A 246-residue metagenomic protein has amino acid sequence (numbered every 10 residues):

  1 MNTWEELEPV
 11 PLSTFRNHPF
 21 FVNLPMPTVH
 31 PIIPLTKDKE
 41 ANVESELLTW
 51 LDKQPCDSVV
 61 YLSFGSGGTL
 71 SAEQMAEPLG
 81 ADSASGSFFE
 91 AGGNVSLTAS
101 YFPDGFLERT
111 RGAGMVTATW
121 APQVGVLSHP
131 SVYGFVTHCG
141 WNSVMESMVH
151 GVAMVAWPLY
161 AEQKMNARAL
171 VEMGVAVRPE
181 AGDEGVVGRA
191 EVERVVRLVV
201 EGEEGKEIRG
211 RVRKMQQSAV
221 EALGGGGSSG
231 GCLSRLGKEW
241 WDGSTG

Functional and structural regions predicted by a protein language model:
M1-G246: Catalytic core of nucleotide-sugar-dependent glycosyltransferases
